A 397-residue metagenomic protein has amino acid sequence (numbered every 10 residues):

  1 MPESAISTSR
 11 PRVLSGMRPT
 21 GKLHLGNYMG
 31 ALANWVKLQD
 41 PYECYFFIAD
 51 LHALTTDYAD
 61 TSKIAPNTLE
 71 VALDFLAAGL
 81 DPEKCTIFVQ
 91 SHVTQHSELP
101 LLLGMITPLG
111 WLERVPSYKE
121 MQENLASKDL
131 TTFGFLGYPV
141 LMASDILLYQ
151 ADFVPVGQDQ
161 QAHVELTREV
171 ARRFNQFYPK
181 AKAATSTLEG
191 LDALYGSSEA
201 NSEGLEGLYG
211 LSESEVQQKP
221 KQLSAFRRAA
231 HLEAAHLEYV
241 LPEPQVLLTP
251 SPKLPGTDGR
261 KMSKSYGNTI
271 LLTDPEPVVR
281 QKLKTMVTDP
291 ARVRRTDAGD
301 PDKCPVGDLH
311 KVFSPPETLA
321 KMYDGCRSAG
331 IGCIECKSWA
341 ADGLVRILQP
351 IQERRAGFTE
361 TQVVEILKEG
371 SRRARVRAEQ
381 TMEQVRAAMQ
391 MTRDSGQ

Functional and structural regions predicted by a protein language model:
P2-L14, P19-S144, E169, E317 (+1 more regions): N-terminal Rossmann-like or analogous alpha/beta NTP/dinucleotide-binding catalytic cores that position adenine
R18, H52-A59, Y149-V154, G267 (+1 more regions): A broad detector of the eukaryotic-type serine/threonine protein kinase catalytic domain
T20-L23, A59, K128, P155-Q158 (+3 more regions): Conserved aromatic-histidine-acidic binding/catalytic patches
L25, A162, R168-Q397: Conserved nucleotide- and phosphate/pyrophosphate-binding catalytic cores in adenylate/nucleotidyl-handling enzymes
L109-E113, L148-P155, S314-M322, P350: Short helix-capping/linker segments at secondary-structure and domain boundaries
M121-T131, Q150-Q161, N268-I270: Flexible, glycine/proline-enriched loop segments at strand-loop-helix junctions that form or flank small-ligand binding
A143-S144, Y149, V154-A171: Aromatic- and glycine-enriched pocket-lining scaffold segments that form the walls of small-molecule binding clefts
